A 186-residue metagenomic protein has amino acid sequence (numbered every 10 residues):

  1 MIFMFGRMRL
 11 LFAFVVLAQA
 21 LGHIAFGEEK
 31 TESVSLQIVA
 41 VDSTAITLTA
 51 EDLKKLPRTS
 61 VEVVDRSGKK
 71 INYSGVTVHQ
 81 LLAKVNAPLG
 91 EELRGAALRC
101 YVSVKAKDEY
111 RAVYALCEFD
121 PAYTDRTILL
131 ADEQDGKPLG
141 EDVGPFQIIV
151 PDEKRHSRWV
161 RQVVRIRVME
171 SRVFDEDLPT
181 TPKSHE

Functional and structural regions predicted by a protein language model:
I2-A13: Bacterial N-terminal signal peptides that target proteins for export
L11-G22: Bacterial N-terminal signal peptides
F26-E186: N-terminal intrinsically disordered, low-complexity segments enriched in P/E/S/T
